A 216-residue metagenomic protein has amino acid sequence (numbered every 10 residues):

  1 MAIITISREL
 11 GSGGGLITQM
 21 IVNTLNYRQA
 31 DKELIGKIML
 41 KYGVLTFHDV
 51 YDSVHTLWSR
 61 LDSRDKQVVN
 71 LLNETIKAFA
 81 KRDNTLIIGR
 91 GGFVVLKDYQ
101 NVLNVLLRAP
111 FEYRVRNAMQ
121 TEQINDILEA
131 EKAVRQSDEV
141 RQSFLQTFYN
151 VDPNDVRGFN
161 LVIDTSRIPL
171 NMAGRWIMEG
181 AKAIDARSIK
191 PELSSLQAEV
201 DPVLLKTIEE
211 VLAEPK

Functional and structural regions predicted by a protein language model:
I4-V22: Glycine-rich phosphate-binding P-loop
Y27-G36: A short beta-strand-loop structural module common to alpha/beta enzyme folds
I35-I87, I124: ATP-dependent small-molecule kinase phosphotransfer cores that center on conserved nucleotide phosphate-binding segments
G89-F93: Short, polar loop motifs at secondary-structure junctions
D98-A118, L128-V134: Conserved phosphate-donor/acceptor-positioning beta-strand/loop module used by diverse small-molecule
V151-T207: NTP-dependent small-molecule kinase module
E214-K216: Short edge beta-strands and adjacent turn/loop segments
